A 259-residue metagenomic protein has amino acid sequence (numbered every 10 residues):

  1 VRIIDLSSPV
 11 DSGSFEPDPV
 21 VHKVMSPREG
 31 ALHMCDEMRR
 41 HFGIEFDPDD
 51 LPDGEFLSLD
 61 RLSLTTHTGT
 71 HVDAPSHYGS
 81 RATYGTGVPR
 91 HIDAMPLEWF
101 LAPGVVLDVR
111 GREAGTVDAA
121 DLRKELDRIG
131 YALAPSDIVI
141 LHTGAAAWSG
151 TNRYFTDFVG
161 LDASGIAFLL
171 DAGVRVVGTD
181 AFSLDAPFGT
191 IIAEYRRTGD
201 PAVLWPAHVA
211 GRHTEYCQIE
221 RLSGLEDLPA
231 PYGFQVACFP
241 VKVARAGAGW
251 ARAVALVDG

Functional and structural regions predicted by a protein language model:
V1-G259: Active-/binding-site microenvironments in catalytic and ligand-binding cores
